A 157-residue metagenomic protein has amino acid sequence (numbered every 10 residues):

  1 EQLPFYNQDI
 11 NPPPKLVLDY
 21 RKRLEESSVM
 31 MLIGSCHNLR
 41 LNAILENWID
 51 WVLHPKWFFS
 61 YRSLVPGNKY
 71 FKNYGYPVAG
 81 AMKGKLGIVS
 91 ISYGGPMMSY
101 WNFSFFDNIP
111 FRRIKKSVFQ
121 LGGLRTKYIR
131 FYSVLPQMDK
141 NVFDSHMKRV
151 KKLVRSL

Functional and structural regions predicted by a protein language model:
E1-L64, Q137-L157: N-terminal beta1-alpha1-beta2 submodule of the flavodoxin-like/Rossmannoid cofactor-binding fold
L18-R21, I91, G123: N-proximal short alpha-helices
E25, A43, G80-M82, L124: Structured loop/turn residues at beta-strand edges in well-structured enzyme cores
M31, L86-I91, K127-R130: Hydrophobic/aromatic beta-strand patches that form the interior of the parallel beta-sheet core in alpha/beta enzyme
S35, G95, V134: Flexible loop residues that form catalytic and substrate-binding hotspots at small-molecule/glycan-binding clefts
P55-R62, K83, L124-Y128: Short, structured loop/turn "capping" segments at alpha-beta junctions
R62-L121: Short, glycine-/small-residue-rich phosphate/pyrophosphate-handling segment
S99-L157: Glycine-rich phosphate/pyrophosphate-binding loop and the adjoining helix
